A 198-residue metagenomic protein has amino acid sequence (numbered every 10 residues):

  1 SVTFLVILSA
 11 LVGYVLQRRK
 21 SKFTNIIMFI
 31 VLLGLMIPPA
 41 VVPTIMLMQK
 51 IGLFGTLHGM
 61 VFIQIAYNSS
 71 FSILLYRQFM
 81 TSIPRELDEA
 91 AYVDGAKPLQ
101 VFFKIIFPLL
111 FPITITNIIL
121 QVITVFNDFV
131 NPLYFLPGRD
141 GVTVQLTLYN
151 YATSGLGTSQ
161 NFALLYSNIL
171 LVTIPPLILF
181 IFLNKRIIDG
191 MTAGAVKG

Functional and structural regions predicted by a protein language model:
S1-G198: A hydrophobic, multi-pass inner-membrane permease signature
